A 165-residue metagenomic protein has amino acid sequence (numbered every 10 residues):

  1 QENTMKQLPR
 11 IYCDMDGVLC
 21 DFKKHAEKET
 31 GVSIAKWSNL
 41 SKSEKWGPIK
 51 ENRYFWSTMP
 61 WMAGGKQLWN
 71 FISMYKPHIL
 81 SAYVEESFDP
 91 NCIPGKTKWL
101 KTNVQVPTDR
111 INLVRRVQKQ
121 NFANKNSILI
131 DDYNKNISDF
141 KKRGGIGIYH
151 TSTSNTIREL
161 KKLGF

Functional and structural regions predicted by a protein language model:
M5-R53, K142, S152: Active-site neighborhood of HAD-like aspartate-dependent phosphohydrolases
K6-L8, M74-K76, T108, N124-N126: A general structural motif
D14, L80-A82, I130: Short hydrophobic segments within beta-strands
C20-K23, K28, P77-I79, E86-P90 (+3 more regions): Short catalytic/ligand-binding loop motif for oxyanion handling, primarily in non-cytosolic enzymes, centered on
W56-W61, G65-K96, L100: Substrate-recognition element of Asp-dependent hydrolases with the DxDx(T/V) motif
T97, V104-L129, Y133-I137: Donor nucleotide-activated moiety binding/catalytic core segment of transferases that use nucleotide-activated donors
N124-K162: Acidic, Mg2+-coordinating phosphoryl-transfer loop and its flanking beta/alpha structural elements, shared across
